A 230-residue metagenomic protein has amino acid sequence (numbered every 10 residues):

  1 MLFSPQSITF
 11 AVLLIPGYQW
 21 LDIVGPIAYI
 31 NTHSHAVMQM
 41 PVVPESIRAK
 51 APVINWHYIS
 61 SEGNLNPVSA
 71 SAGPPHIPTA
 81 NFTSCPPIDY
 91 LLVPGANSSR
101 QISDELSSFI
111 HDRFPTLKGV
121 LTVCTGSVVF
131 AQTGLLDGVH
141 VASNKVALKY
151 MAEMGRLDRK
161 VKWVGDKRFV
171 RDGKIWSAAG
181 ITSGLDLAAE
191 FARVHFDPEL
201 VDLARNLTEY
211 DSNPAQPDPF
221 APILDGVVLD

Functional and structural regions predicted by a protein language model:
M1-V120, V128-Q132, L148-K149, R156-D158 (+3 more regions): Extended, subdomain-level signal for the structured scaffold at the beginning of enzyme domains
S7-T9, H140, K174: Residues that mark the start of a beta-strand
I88, L117, G138-V139, D172: Short, well-ordered alpha-helix to beta-strand connector turns
V120-L121, V141: A short beta-strand/loop micro-motif in the catalytic core of glycosyltransferases that engages the nucleotide-sugar
L135-M154: Short, glycine-/small-residue-rich phosphate/pyrophosphate-handling segment
D166-K174: Glycine/charged-rich beta-loop-alpha catalytic/anionic-binding loops adjacent to active sites
K174-G180: A short glycine-threonine-serine/GTX helix/turn-capping micro-motif
